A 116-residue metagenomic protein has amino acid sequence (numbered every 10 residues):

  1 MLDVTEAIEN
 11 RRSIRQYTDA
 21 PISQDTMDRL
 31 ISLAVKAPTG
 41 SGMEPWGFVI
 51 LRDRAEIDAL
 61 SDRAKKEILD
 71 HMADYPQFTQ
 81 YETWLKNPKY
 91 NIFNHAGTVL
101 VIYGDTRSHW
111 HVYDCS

Functional and structural regions predicted by a protein language model:
M1-D28: Specificity-determining recognition surfaces
M27-I31, S61: A generic alpha-helix structural signal
P38-G42: Glycine-rich phosphate/pyrophosphate-binding beta-alpha loops
E44-C115: Glycine/small-residue-rich phosphate/adenosyl-binding loop
